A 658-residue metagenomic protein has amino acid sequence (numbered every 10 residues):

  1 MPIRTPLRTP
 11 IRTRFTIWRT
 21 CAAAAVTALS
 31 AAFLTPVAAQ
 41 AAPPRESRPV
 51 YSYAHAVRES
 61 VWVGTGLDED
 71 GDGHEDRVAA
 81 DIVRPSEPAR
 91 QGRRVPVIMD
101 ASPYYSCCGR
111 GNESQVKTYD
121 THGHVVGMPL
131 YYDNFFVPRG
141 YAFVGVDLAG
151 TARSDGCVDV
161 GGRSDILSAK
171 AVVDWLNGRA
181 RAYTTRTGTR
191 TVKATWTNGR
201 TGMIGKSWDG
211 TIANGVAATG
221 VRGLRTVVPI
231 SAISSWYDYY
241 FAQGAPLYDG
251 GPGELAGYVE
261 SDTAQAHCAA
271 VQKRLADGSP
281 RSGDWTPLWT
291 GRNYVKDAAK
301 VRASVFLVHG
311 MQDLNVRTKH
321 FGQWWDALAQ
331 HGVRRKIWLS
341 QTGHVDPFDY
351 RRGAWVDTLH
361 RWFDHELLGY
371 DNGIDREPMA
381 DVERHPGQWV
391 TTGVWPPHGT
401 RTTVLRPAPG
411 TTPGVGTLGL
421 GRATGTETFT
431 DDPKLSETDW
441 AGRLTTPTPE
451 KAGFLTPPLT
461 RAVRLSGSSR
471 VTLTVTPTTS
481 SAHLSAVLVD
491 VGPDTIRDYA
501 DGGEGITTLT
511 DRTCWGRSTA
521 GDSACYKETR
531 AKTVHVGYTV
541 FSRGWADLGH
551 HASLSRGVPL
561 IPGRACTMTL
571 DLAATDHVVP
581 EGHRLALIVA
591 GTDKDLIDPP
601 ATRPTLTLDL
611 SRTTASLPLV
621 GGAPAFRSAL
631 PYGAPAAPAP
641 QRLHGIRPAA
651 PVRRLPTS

Functional and structural regions predicted by a protein language model:
M1-A41: Secretory targeting and sorting signals
I3, A39-G109, S114-H122, P129-Y132 (+8 more regions): Catalytic-loop region of hydrolases
P44-S47, Y350-S658: C-terminal, loop-rich substrate-recognition/catalytic regions characterized by aromatic stacking residues
R48, G66-E69, G73-D76, G109-R110 (+10 more regions): Accessory cap/linker subdomain of secreted extracellular hydrolases
A152-A171, R179-A180, V345-W355: Catalytic nucleophile-loop/oxyanion-hole region of alpha/beta-hydrolase and closely related hydrolase-like folds
V301, L307-H309: Short beta-strand/loop motif that positions the catalytic acidic residue of the alpha/beta-hydrolase fold
L314-H320: Conserved alpha/beta-hydrolase "acid-adjacent" motif
L328-V345: Catalytic histidine neighborhood in serine/cysteine hydrolases with alpha/beta-hydrolase-type architecture
